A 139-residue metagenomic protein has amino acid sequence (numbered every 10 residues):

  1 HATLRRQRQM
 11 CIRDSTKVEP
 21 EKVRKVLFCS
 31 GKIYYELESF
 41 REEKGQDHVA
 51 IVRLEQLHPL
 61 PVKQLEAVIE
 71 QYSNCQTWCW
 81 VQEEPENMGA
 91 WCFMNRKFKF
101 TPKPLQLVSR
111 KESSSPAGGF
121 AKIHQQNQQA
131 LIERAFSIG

Functional and structural regions predicted by a protein language model:
H1-I12: Single conserved hydrophobic/aromatic residue that forms the stacking wall/gate of nucleotide- or nucleobase-binding
R6, P20-R24, G45-Q46, S73-C75 (+1 more regions): Short, well-ordered loop/turn elements at secondary-structure boundaries
R8, V49, L105: Short, conserved active-site loop motifs that form the nucleotide-linked donor/cofactor pocket
R13-K25, R41-I51, S115-P116: Gly-rich Lys/Arg/Thr-decorated short loops/hinges at beta-loop-alpha junctions or inter-strand turns that position
S15-T16, G31-Y34, F40-E42, Q56-H58 (+3 more regions): Short, glycine-/Ser/Thr-/acidic-enriched flexible segments
Y34, S39-N74: Generic long, charged, amphipathic alpha-helical segments
V68-I69, Q82-G139: Peripheral docking tails and interdomain loops at the edges of cofactor- or intermediate-handling domains
